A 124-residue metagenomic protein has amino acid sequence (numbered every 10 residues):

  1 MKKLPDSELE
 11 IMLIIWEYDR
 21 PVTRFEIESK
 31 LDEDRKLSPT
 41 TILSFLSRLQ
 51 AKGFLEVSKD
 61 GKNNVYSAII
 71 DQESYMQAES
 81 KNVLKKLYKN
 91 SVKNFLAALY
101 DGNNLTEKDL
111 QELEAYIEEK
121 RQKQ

Functional and structural regions predicted by a protein language model:
M1-Y18, S74, K123: Short alpha-helical segments that sit at the start of domains
L4-P5, D60-E79: Short, cationic-aromatic polyanion-contact patches
I14-Y18, K30, Y116: Short amphipathic alpha-helical elements of helix-turn-helix/winged-helix folds
P21-L31: Short acidic, hydrophobic short linear motifs in intrinsically disordered regions
L43-S47: Short, hydrophobic-biased segments on the C-terminal half of alpha helices that form "recognition helices"
G53: Glycine-centered, phosphate/nucleic-acid-interacting loop/turn motifs that mediate DNA/RNA or nucleotide
V57: Short beta-strand "wing" residues that participate in macromolecule-binding interfaces
A78-R121: Amphipathic alpha-helical dimerization/coiled-coil segments that flank or bridge DNA-binding/regulatory modules
